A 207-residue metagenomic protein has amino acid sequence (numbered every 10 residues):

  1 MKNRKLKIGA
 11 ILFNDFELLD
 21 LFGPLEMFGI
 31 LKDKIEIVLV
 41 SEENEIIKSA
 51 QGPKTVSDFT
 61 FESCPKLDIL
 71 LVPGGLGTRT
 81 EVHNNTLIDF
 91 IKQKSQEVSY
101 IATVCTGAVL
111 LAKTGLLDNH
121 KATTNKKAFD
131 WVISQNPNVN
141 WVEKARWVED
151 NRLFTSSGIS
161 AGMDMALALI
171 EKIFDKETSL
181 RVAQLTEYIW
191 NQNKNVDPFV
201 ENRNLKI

Functional and structural regions predicted by a protein language model:
M1-I101, A108-K113, N119, D130 (+3 more regions): Extended, subdomain-level signal for the structured scaffold at the beginning of enzyme domains
I8, E149-D150: Short amphipathic alpha-helical segments and their helix-coil junctions
A122: Anionic-ligand binding patches
W141-E149: The feature captures the short pre-catalytic strand/loop hairpin that immediately precedes and shapes the active-site
R152-G158: A short glycine-threonine-serine/GTX helix/turn-capping micro-motif
A161: Divalent-metal (often Zn2+) His-rich catalytic cores of metallo-beta-lactamase-fold enzymes
